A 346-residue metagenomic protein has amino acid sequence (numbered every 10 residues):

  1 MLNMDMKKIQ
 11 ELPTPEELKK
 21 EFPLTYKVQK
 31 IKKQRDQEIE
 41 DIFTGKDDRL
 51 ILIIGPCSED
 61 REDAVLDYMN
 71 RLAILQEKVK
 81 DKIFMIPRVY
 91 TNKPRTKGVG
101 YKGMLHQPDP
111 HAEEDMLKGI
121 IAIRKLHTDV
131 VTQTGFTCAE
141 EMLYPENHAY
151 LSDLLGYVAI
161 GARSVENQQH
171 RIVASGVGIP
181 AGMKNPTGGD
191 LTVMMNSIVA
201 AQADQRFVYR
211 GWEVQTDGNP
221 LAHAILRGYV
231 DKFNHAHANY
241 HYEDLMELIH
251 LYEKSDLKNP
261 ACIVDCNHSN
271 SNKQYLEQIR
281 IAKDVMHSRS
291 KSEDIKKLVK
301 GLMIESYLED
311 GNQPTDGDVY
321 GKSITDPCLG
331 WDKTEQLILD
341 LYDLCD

Functional and structural regions predicted by a protein language model:
M1-T44: N- or domain-start disorder-to-order transition segments that initiate the globular core
L2, M69, K82-E247, H268-K273 (+5 more regions): Active-site-facing alpha/beta catalytic cores
E40-D48, K254-N259: Glycine-rich phosphate/diphosphate-binding loops that line cofactor/substrate pockets in enzymes
I51-A64, D326: Conserved phosphate/anionic-ligand binding catalytic regions in large, soluble enzymes, centered on
G55, V264, G330: Conserved, mostly hydrophobic/aromatic
L248-E253: Redox- and metal-dependent alpha/beta enzyme cores, enriched for Fe-S-associated oxidoreductases and cofactor-handling
Y307-C345: Internal helix-turn-beta structural module
